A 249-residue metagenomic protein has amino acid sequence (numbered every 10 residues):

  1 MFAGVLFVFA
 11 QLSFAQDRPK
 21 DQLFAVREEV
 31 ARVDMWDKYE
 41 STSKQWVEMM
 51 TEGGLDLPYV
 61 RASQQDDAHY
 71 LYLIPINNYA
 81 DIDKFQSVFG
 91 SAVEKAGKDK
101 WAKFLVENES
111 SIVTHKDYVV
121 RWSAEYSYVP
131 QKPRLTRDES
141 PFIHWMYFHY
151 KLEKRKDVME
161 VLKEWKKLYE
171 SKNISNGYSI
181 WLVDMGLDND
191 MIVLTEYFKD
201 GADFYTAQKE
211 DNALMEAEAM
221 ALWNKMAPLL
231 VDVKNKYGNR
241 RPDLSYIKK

Functional and structural regions predicted by a protein language model:
M1-K20: Bacterial Sec-dependent N-terminal signal peptides
A15-K249: Short S/T/G/P-rich N-terminal loop/turn motif that feeds into the first structured element of a domain
